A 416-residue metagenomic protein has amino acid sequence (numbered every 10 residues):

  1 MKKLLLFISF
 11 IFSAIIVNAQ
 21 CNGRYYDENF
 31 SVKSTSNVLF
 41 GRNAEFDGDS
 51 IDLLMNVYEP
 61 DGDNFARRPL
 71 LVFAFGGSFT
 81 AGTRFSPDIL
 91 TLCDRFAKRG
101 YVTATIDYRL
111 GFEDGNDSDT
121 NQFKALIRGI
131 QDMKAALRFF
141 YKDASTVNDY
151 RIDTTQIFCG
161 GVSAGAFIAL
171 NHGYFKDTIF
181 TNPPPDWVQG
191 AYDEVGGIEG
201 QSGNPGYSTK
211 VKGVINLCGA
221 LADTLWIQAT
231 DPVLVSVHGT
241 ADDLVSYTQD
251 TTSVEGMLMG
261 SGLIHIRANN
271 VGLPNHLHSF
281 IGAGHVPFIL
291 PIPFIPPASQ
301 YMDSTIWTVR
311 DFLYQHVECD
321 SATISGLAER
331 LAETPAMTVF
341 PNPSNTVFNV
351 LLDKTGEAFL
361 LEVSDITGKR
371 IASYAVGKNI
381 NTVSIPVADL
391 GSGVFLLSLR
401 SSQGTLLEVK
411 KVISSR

Functional and structural regions predicted by a protein language model:
Q20-F65: N-terminal cap/lid segment of alpha/beta-hydrolase-fold proteins
G62, A66, T120-Q131, A135-S163 (+1 more regions): Gly/Ser-rich "nucleophile elbow"/oxyanion-hole loop immediately N-terminal to the catalytic nucleophile in hydrolases
D63-R68, G76-E113, D243-Y247: Short substrate-entry loop that stabilizes the transition state in hydrolases
S78-D88, D107-I127, G284-F294: Cap/lid segment of the alpha/beta-hydrolase catalytic domain
P232, V237-A283: Active-site-adjacent alpha-helix of alpha/beta-hydrolase-fold enzymes
H265-I324: C-terminal catalytic histidine-bearing segment of alpha/beta-hydrolase fold enzymes
E318-F340, K354-T355, K369-R370, T405 (+1 more regions): Residue-level detector of functionally pivotal "anchor" positions at catalytic/ligand-binding pockets or at interdomain
S384, A388, S392-R416: C-terminal tail/sorting-segment detector
